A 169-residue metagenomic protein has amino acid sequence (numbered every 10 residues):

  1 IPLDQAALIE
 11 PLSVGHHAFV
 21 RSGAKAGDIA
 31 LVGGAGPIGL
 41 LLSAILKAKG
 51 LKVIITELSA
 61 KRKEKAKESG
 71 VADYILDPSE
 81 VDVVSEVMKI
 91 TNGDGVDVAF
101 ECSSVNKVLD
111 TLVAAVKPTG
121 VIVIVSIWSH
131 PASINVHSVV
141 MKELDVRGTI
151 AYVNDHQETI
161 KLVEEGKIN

Functional and structural regions predicted by a protein language model:
P2-E80: Mid-domain Rossmann-like dinucleotide-binding core that forms the NAD(H)/NADP(H) cofactor-binding site
I29, G120-V121, D145: Short glycine-centered segments of the SAM/dcSAM-binding site in methyltransferase folds
I54, V123, R147: Conserved beta-strand positions in the Rossmann-like core of class I SAM-dependent methyltransferases
V84-S85, K89, I127-N169: C-terminal substrate-binding/catalytic core of Rossmann-like NAD(P)-dependent dehydrogenases/reductases
I90-V98: A glycine-rich helix->loop->beta "capping" turn within Rossmann-like NAD(P)(H)-dependent oxidoreductase domains
D97-F100, V123: N-terminal Rossmann-like NAD(P) cofactor-binding module of classical short-chain dehydrogenase/reductase
C102-D110: Beta-loop-alpha module in the N-terminal Rossmann-like domain of NAD(P)-dependent dehydrogenases, especially those
V116-P118: Helix-to-beta-strand junctions that scaffold the AdoMet/dcAdoMet cofactor pocket in Class I SAM-dependent enzymes
